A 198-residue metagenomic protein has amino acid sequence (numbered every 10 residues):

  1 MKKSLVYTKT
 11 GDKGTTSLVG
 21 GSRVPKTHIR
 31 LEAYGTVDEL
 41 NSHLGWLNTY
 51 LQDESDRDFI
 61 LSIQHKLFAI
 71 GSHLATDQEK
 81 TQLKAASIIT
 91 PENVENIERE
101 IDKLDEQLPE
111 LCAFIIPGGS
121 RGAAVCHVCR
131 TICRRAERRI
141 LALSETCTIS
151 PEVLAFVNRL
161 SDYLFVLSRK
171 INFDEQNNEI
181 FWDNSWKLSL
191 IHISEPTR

Functional and structural regions predicted by a protein language model:
M1-L190: Phosphate/pyrophosphate-binding loop motifs in nucleotide- or prenyl diphosphate-using proteins
I191-R198: Conserved small/polar residues in nucleotide/adenosyl-binding loops
